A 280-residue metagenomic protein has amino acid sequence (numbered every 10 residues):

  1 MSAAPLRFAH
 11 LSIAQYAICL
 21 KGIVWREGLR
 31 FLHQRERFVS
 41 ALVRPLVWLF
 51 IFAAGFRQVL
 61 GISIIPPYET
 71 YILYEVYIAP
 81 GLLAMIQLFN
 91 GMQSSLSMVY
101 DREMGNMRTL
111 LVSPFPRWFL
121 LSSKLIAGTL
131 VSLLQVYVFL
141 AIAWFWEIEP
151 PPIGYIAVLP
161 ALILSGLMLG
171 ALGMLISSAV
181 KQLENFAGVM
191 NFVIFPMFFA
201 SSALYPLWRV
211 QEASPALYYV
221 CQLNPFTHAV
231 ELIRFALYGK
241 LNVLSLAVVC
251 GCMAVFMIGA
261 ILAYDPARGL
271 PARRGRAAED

Functional and structural regions predicted by a protein language model:
S2-W25, L169, A213-T227: Short, membrane-interfacial amphipathic segments enriched in basic
A4, L237, A247-D280: Junction motif at the cytosolic side of a transmembrane helix
W25-V47, L241-A247: Membrane-interface helix starts
R30, S202-V255: Membrane-interfacial helix-loop-helix junctions in multi-pass membrane proteins
V47-F52, Y71-W146, F192, M197-F198: Hydrophobic alpha-helical transmembrane segments of multi-pass membrane transport proteins
F52-G61, F89, A143-P151, V180-Q182 (+3 more regions): Short helix-capping/hinge motifs at transmembrane helix termini and TM-loop junctions
A54, Q58-L60, S177-L223, T227: Transmembrane helix segments
R117-N191, K240-A263: Alpha-helical transmembrane segments and their short interhelical loops
